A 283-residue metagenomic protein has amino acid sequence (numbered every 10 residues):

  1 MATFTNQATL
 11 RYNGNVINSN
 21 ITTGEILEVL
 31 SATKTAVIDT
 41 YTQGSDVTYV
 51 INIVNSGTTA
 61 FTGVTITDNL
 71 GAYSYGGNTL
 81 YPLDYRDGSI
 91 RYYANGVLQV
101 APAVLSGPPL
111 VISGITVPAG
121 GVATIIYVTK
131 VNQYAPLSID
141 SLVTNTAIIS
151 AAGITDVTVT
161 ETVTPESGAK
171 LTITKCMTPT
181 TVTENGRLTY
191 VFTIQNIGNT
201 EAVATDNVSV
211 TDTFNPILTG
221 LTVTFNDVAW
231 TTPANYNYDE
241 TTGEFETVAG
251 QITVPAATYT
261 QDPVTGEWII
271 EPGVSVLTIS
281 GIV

Functional and structural regions predicted by a protein language model:
M1-V283: Exported/extracytosolic protein signature
